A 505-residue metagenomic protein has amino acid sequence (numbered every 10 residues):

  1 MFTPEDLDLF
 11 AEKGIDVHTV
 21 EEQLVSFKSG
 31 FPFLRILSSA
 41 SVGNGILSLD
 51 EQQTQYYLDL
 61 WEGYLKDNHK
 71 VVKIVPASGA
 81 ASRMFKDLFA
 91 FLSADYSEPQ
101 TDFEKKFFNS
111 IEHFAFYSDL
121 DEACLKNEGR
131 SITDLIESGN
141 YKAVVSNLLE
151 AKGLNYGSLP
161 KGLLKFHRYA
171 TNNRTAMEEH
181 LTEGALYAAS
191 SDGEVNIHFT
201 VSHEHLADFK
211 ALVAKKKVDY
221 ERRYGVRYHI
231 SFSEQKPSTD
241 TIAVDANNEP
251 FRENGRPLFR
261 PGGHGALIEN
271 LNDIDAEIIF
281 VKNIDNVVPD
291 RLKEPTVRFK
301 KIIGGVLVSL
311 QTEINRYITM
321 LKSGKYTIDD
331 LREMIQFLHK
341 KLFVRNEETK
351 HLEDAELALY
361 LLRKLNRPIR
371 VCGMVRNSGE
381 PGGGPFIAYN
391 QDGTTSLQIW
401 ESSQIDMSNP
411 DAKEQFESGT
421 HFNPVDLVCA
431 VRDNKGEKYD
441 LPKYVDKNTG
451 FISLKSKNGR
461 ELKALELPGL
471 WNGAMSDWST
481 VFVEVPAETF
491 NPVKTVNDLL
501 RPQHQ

Functional and structural regions predicted by a protein language model:
M1-V25: Intrinsically disordered, low-structural-confidence terminal and linker regions
L7-A11, V25, S29, I36-S378 (+5 more regions): Domain-scale recognition of functional cores that engage charged ligands
S131-S138, K152, Y156, D285 (+2 more regions): Conserved catalytic alpha/beta cores of large enzymes that bind or transform nucleotide phosphates and polynucleotides
I279, Y389-P424, D433, T449-L454: C-terminal, active-site-flanking charged/polar segments
